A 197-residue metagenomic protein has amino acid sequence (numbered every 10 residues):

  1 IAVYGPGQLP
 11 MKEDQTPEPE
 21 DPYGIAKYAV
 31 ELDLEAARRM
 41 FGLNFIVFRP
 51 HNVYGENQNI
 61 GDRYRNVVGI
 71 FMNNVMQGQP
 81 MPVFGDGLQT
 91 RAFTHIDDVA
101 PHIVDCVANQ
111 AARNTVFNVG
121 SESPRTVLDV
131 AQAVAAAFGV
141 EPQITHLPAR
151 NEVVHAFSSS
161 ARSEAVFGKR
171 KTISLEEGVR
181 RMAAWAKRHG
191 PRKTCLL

Functional and structural regions predicted by a protein language model:
I1-V3, I46, V53-G55, V67 (+1 more regions): Conserved sequence/active-site signature of Rossmann-fold short-chain dehydrogenase/reductase
A2-P6, N52-Q58, L88, A108 (+1 more regions): Active-site proximal helix/loop that lines the substrate pocket of Rossmann-like NAD(P)-dependent oxidoreductase domains
A2-V47, N59, R63: Catalytic helix-loop patch of NAD(P)-dependent Rossmann-fold dehydrogenases
D14-E18, F45-N59, I70-T94, N118: A conserved pocket-lining segment of Rossmann-fold NAD(P)-dependent short-chain dehydrogenase/reductase
Y28-E35, R39, G69-M72, A100-P101 (+1 more regions): Conserved active-site helix of classical SDR/Rossmann-fold NAD(P)-dependent CH-OH oxidoreductases
V75-L197: C-terminal substrate-binding subdomain of Rossmann-fold SDR/epimerase-dehydratase oxidoreductases
